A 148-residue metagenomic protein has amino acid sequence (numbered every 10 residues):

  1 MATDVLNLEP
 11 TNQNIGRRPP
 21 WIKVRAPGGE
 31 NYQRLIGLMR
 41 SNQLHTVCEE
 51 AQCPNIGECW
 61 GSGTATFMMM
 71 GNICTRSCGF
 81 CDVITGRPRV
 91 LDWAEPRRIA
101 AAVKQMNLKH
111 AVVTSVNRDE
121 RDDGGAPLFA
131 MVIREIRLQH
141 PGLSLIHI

Functional and structural regions predicted by a protein language model:
M1-R76: Flexible, acidic/Gly-rich N-terminal and inter-domain linker regions that tether and position cofactor-handling modules
G57-F67, F80-A94: Iron-sulfur (Fe-S) cluster-binding segments and ferredoxin-like electron-carrier domains, especially [2Fe-2S]
N72-T75, Q105, Q139: Alpha-helix termination/capping residues and helix-transition junctions
T85-V112: Conserved alpha-helical substructure of the radical SAM core
A111-M131: Conserved glycine-rich "GG(E/T)P / GGGxP" loop and the immediately following alpha-helix in the radical SAM core
A126-S144: Alpha-helix-loop-beta-strand connector modules within alpha/beta enzyme cores
I146-I148: Conserved small/polar residues in nucleotide/adenosyl-binding loops
